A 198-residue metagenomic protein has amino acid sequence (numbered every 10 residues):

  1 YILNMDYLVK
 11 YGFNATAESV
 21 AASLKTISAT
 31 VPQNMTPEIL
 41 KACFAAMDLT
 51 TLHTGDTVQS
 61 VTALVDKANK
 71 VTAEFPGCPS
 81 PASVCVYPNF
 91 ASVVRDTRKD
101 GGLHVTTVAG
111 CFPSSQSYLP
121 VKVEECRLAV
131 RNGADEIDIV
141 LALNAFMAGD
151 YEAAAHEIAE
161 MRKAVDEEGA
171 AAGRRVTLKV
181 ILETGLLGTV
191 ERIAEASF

Functional and structural regions predicted by a protein language model:
I2-M47: Charged, compositionally biased N-terminal leader segments and the immediate start of the first structured element
P37-A42, G55-P79, N89-F198: Alpha/beta enzyme core
L49-L52: Structural signal for alpha-helical transmembrane segments and their membrane-water exit/capping regions in multi-pass
V84-V86: Short, hydrophobic beta-strand segments that form beta-sheet elements in well-ordered domains
